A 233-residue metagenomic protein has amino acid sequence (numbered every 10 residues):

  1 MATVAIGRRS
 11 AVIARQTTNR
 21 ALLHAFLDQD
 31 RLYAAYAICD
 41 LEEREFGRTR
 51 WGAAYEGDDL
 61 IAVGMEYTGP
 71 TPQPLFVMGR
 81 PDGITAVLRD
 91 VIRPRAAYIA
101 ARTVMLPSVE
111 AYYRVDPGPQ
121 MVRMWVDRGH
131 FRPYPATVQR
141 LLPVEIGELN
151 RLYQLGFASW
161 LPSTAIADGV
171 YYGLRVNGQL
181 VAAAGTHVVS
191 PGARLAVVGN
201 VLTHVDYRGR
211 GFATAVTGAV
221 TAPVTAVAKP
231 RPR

Functional and structural regions predicted by a protein language model:
M1-Y36, Q120-R123, D127-W160: Short amphipathic alpha-helix that is part of the acyltransferase structural core
A2-A5, R48, L60, M65-P135: Acyl-donor-binding surface of acyltransferase catalytic domains
I6-A14, H24-V91, V181-G199, H204-V205: Conserved donor-binding loop and adjoining core beta-sheet/short helix segment in diverse acyl/aminoacyl transferases
D82, N200, H204-G218, V227: Conserved glycine-rich acetyl-CoA-binding loop
T85-R95, A215-P232: Conserved acyl-CoA
A100-L106, V224-T225, P232-R233: Conserved beta-strand-loop-alpha-helix junction that forms the acyl-donor binding cleft
R128-A196, N200: Flexible, substrate/cofactor-facing loop regions flanked by secondary structure within enzyme catalytic domains
L174-R175, H187, R210-P223: Recognition helices and adjacent regulatory flanks at domain boundaries
